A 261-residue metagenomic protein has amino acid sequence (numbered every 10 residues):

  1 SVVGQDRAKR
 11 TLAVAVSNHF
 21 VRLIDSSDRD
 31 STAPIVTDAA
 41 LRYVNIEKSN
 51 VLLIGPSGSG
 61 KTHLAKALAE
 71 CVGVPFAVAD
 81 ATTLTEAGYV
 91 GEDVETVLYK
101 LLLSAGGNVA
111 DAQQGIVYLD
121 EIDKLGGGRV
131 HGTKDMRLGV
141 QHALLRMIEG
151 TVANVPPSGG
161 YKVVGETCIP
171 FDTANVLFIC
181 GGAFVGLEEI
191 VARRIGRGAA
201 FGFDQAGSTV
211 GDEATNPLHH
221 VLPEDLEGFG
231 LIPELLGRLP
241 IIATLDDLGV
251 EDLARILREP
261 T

Functional and structural regions predicted by a protein language model:
S1-A77, T82-V90, E95-L103, G107-T261: AAA+ P-loop NTPase nucleotide-binding core of proteostasis motors
